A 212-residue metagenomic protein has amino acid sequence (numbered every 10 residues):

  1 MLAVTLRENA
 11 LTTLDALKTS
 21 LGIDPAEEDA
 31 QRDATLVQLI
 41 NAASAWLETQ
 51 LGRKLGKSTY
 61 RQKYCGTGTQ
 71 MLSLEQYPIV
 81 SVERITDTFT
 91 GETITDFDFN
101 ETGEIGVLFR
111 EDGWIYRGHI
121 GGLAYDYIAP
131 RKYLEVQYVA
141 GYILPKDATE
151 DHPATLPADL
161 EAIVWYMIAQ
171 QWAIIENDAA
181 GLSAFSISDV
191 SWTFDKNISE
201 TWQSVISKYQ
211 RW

Functional and structural regions predicted by a protein language model:
M1-W212: Divalent metal-cofactor coordination and adjacent catalytic microenvironments
